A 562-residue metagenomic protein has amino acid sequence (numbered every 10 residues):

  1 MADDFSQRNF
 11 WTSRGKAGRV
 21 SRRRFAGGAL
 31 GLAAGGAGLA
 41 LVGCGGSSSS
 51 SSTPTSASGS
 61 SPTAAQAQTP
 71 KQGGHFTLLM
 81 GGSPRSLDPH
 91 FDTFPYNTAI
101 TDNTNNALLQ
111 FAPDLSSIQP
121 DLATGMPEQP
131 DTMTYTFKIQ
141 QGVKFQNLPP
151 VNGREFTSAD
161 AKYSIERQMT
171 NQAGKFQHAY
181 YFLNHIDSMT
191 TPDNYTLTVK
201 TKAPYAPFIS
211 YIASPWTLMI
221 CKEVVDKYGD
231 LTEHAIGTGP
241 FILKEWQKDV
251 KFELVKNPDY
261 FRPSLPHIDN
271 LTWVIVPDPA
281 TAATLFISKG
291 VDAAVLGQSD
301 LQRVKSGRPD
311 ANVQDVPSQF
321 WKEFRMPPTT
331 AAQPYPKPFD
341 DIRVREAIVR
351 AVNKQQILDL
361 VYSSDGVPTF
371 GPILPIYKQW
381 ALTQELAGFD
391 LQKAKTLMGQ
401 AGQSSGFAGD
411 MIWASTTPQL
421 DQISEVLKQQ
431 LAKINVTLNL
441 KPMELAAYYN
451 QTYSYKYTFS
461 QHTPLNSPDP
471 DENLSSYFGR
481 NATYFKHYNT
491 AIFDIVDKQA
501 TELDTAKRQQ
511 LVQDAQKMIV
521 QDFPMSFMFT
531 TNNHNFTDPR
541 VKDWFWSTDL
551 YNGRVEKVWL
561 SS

Functional and structural regions predicted by a protein language model:
M1-S21, G31-L39: N-terminal secretory signal peptides
T69, I342-E346, L358, K433 (+3 more regions): Extracytoplasmic/peripheral linker and loop segments enriched in polar/acidic and small residues with frequent Thr/Pro
L79-P130, E166, H234-T238: N-terminal lobe/hinge region of extracytoplasmic solute-binding protein
T124-G174, T198, A282-L285, P338-D340: Aromatic- and charge-enriched surface segment that lines or borders ligand/interaction sites
K138, K175-E223, E245-Q247: Surface-exposed binding/hinge segments that line and control ligand-binding clefts or catalytic entry sites
T232, P258-S306, Q319, T437-N439: Ligand-site clamp/hinge motif
F241, Y335, R350, V367-Q400 (+1 more regions): Structural transition elements
N535-S562: Long beta-strand-rich cores associated with HINT superfamily self-processing modules
